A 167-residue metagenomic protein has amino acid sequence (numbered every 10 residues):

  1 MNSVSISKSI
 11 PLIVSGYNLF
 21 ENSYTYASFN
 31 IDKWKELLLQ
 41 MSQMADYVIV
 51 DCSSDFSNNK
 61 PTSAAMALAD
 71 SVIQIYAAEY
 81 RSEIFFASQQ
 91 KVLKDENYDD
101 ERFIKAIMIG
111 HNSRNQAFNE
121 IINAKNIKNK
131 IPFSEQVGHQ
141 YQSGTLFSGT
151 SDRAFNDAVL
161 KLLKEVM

Functional and structural regions predicted by a protein language model:
M1, Y47, C52: Walker A/P-loop NTP-binding active-site region of P-loop NTPases, recognizing the glycine-rich GxxxxGKT/S
M1-Q43: P-loop/Walker-type NTP enzyme "switch/lid" segment
V14-S15, I49-D51, I73-A78, K105-G110: Conserved beta-strand segments of the P-loop GTPase G domain that flank and frequently precede/overlap
A27-K35, A87-S113, G149: P-loop/Walker A phosphate-binding loop and immediately adjacent motor/lid segment at beta-alpha junctions
Q40-Q43, N59-E79: Inter-motif core of Ras-like GTPase G domains
Y47, S71-Q74, N126-N129: Well-ordered beta-strand positions
I107-G149: Beta-strand-loop-alpha "switch" segments that mediate conformational coupling across diverse proteins
Q142-M167: NTP-binding/hydrolysis catalytic cores, primarily Walker-type P-loop NTPases
